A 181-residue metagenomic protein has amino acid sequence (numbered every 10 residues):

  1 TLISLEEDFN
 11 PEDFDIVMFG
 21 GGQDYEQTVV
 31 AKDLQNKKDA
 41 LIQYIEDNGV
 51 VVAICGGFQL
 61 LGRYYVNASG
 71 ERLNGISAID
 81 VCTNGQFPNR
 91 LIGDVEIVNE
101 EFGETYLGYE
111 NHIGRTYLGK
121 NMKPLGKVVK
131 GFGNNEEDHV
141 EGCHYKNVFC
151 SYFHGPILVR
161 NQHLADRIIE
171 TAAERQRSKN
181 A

Functional and structural regions predicted by a protein language model:
T1-D47, V159-A181: N-terminal beta1-alpha1 cap of cysteine-dependent amidohydrolase-like domains
D13-F14, D47-G49, E71-N74, G103-Y106 (+1 more regions): Short coil/turn connectors at secondary-structure junctions
I16-G20, V52, Y152: Structural motif
Q23-N99: Cysteine-nucleophile active-site neighborhood
D24-E26, Q86, R115-L118, P156-R160: Short, acidic Gly/Pro/Ser/Thr-rich loop/turn segments
V50-V51, G108, E141, C150: A residue-level structural signature of the nucleotidyltransferase/glycosyltransferase Rossmann-like core
V66-E141: Pocket-forming structural segment of enzyme catalytic cores
N135-T171: A glycine-centered loop/beta-turn motif at secondary-structure junctions
